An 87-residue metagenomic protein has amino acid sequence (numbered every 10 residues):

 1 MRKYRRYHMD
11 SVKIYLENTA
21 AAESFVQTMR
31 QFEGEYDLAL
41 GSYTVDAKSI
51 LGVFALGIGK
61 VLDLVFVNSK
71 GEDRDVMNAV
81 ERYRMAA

Functional and structural regions predicted by a protein language model:
M1-H8: Short, Lys/Arg-enriched N-terminal segments with co-localized hydrophobic residues within the first ~10-30 amino acids
Y7, I14-E17: Short helix-onset patch at the extreme N-terminus, typifying the N->h transition of secretory signal peptides
V12-Y15, V26, R30, A39 (+1 more regions): N-terminal intrinsically disordered, cationic/polar leader segments that include organellar targeting peptides
I14, S42, V65: Glycine- and other small-residue-rich loops at beta-strand/loop junctions that grip anionic moieties
T19-F32, T44-I58, E72-R74, N78: Amphipathic alpha-helical interaction surfaces in cytosolic regulatory modules
E35-Y43: Conserved interaction-surface patches within small, structured recognition/assembly domains
V61-A87: C-terminal structural segments of small proteins and small subunits
